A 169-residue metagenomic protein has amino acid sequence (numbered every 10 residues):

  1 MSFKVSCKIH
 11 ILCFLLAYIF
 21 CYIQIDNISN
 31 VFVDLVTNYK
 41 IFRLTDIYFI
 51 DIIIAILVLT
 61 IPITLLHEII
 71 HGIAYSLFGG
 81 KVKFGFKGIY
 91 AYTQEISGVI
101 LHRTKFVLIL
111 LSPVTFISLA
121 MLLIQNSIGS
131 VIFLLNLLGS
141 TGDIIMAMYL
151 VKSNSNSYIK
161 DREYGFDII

Functional and structural regions predicted by a protein language model:
M1-V36, I89-I169: Metalloprotease/metallohydrolase-associated module, dominated by Zn2+-dependent proteases
F32-I50: Perimembrane loop-to-helix junctions flanking transmembrane segments
R43-T45, K81-V82, S157-I159: Short secondary-structure junctions
D46-L65: Short pre-active-site segment immediately N-terminal to the catalytic Zn-binding motif
A55-I56, H67, L101, V131: Generic hydrophobic alpha-helical membrane-segment signal
I63-S76, P113: Active-site recognition of the HExxH zinc-binding catalytic motif
L65, V82-Q94: Hydrophobic, membrane-facing alpha-helical anchors
H71-K83, S153: Catalytic Zn2+-binding segment of zinc metalloproteases
